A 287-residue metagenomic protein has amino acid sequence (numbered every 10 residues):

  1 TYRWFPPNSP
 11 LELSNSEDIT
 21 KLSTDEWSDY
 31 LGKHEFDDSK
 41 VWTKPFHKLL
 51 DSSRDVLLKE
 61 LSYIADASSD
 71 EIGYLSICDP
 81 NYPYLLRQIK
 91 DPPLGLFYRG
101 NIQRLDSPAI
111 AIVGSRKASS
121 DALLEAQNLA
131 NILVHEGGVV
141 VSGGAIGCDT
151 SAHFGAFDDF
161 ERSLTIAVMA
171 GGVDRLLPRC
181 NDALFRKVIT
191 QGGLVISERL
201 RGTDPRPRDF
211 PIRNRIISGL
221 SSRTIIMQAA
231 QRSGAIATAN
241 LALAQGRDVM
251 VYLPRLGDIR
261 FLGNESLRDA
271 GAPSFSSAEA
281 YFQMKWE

Functional and structural regions predicted by a protein language model:
T1-P80: Short, small/acidic-rich helices and loops at N termini and domain boundaries of DNA replication/processing enzymes
R3-W4, I72, S76-E287: Glycine-biased, small-residue-rich flexible motifs in mid-sequence functional cores and linkers
